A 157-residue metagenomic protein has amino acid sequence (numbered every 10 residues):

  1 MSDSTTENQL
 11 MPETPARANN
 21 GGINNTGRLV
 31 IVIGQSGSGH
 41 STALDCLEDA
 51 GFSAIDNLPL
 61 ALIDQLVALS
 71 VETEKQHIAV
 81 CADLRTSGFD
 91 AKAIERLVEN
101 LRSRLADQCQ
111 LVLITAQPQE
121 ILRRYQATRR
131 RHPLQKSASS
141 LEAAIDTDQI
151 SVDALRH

Functional and structural regions predicted by a protein language model:
M1-R28, L62-V71: Extreme N-terminal, non-catalytic leader segments that precede Walker-type/kinase nucleotide-binding cores
G27, A50, E74-H77, L105-Q110 (+1 more regions): Short glycine-/polar-rich loops that comprise or flank the Walker A/P-loop and associated switch/sensor motifs
V32: Hydrophobic anchor at the beta1->P-loop junction of P-loop NTPases
Q35: P-loop (Walker A) phosphate-binding loop of NTP-binding proteins
G39: Conserved glycine(s) of the Walker
A43-L44: Post-Walker A alpha-helix
A50-R102: Conserved nucleotide-sensing/catalytic segment adjacent to the nucleotide-binding pocket in NTP-handling enzymes
Q108-D153: A glycine- and Lys/Arg-enriched "phosphate-lid" helix/loop adjacent to the NTP-binding pocket of small-molecule kinases
